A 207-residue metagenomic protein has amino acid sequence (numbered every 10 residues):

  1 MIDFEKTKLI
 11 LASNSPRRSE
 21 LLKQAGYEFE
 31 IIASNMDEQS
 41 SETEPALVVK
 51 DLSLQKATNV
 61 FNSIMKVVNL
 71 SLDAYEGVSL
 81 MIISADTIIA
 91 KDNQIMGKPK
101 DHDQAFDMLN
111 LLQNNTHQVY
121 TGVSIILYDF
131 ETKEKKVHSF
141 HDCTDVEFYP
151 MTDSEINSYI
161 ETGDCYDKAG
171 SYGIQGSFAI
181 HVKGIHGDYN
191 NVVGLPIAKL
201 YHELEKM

Functional and structural regions predicted by a protein language model:
D3-K6, I10, P45-M207: Anionic-ligand binding patches
D3-Y27: N-terminal beta1-alpha1 ligand-phosphate binding loop
N14, S34, Y128: Cofactor-binding loop segments of dinucleotide-utilizing enzymes, especially the Rossmann-like FAD- and NAD(P)+-binding
Q24-E28, M96-P99: Short, glycine/charged-enriched secondary-structure capping and boundary segments
F29-E30, K183: A short, local hydrophobic-aromatic micro-motif
E30-E38: A short beta-strand-loop structural module common to alpha/beta enzyme folds
Q39-E44: Short, charged, surface-exposed secondary-structure boundary motifs
